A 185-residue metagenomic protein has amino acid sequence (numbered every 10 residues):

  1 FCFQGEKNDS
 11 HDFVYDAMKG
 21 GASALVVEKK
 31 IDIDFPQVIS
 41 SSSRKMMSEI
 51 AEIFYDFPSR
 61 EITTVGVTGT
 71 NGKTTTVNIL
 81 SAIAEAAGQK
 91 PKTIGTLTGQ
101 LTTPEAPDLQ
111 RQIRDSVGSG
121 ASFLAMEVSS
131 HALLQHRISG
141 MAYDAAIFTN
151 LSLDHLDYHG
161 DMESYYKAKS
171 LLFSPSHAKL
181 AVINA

Functional and structural regions predicted by a protein language model:
F1-E49: N-terminal leader/targeting and accessory segments in enzymes
M47-A185: Phosphate-binding loop of NTP-binding sites
